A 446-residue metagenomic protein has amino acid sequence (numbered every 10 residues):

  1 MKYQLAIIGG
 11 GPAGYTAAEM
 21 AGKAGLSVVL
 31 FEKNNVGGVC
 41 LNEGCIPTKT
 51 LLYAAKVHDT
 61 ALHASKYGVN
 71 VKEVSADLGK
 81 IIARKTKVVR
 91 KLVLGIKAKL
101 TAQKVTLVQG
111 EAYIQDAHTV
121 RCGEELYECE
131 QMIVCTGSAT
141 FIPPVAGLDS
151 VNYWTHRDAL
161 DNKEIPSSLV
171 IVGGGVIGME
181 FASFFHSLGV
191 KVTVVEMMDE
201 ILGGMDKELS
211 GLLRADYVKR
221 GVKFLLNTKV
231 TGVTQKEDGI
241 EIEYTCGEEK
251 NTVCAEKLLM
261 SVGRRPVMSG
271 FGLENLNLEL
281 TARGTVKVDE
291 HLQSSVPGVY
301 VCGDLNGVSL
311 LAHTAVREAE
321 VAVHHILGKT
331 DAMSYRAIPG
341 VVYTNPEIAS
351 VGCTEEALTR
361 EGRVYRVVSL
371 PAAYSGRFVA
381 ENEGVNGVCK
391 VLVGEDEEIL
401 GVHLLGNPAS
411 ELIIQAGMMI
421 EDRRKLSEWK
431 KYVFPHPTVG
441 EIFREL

Functional and structural regions predicted by a protein language model:
M1-A13, I165-G175: Beta1/beta-strand and adjacent pyrophosphate-binding region of the FAD-binding site in flavoprotein oxidoreductases
M1-Y3, G123-Q131, E248-K257, S295: Core beta-strand elements of the Rossmann-like FAD/NAD(P) dinucleotide-binding domain in flavoenzyme oxidoreductases
K2-Y3, E19-L26, F31-I165, T193 (+8 more regions): Glycine-rich flavin
A6-N34, V39, I46, T50-V57 (+3 more regions): Flexible, glycine-rich terminal cap/loop adjacent to redox cofactors in electron-transfer oxidoreductases
G11, E32, G137-S138, C246 (+2 more regions): Short glycine-/small-residue-rich Rossmann-like dinucleotide-binding loops
A18, G22, A182, H186-S187: Gly/Ala-rich phosphate-binding loop of Rossmann-like dinucleotide-binding domains, activating on the conserved
D149-I165, V253-L327: FAD-site-proximal beta/loop scaffold in flavoenzymes
